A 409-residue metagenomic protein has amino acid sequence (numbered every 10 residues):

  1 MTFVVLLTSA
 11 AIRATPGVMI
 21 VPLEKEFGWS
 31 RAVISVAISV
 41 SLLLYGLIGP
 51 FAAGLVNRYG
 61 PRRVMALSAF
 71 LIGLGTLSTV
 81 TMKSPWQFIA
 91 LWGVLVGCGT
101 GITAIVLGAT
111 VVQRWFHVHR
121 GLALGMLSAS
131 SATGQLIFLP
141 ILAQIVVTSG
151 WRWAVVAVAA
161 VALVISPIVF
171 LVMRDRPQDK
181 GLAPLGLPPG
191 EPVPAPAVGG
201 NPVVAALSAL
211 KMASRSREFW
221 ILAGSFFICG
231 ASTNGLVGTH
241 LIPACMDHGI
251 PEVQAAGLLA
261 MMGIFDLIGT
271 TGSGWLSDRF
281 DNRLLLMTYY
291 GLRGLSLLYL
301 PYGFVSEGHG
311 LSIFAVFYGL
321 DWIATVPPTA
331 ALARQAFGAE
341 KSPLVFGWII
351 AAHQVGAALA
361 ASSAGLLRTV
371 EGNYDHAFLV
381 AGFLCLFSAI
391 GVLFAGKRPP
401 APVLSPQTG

Functional and structural regions predicted by a protein language model:
M1-R31, I48-A52, L139, L236-I242: Extracytoplasmic
P16-I20, K211-T271, A360: Extracytoplasmic gate region of multi-pass secondary transporters
L23, I102-F116, A324-F337: Intracellular juxtamembrane helix-capping segments at the cytosolic ends of symmetry-related transmembrane helices
I48-P61, T270-D281, R368-T369: Helix-to-loop junctions at the C-terminal end of transmembrane segments in multipass secondary transporters
F70-K83, L292-V305: C-terminal ends and interior cores of transmembrane alpha-helices in multi-pass membrane transporters/permeases
G75, Q87-T103, F227, G310-A324: Hydrophobic core of transmembrane alpha-helices in multi-pass small-molecule transporters, especially MFS/SLC-type
W92-A129: Cytoplasmic helix-loop-helix junction between adjacent transmembrane helices in 12-TM secondary transporters
L127-D179: Helix-loop-helix hairpin linking two adjacent transmembrane segments in secondary transporters
